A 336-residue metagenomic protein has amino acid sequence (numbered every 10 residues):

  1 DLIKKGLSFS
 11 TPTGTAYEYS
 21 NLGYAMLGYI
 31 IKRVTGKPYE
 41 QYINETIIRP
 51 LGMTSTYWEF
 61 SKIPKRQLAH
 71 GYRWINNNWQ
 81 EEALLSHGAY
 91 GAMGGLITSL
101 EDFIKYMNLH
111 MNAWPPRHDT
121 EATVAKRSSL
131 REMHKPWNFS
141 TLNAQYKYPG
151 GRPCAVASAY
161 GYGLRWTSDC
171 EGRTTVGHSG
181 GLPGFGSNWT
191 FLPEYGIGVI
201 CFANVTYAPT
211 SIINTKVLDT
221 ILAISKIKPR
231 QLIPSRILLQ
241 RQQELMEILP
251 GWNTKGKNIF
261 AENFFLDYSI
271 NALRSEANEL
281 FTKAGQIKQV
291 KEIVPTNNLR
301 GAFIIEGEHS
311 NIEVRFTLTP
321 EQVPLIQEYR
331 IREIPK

Functional and structural regions predicted by a protein language model:
D1-G181: Short, surface-exposed loop or secondary-structure junction motifs that flank catalytic or metal-binding residues
F103-Y106, K255-K257, F316: Hydrophobic pocket/interface hotspot
W114, P183, T206-A208, R332-P335: A short acidic/small-residue loop/turn micro-motif
L142-Y146, C201-A272, K336: Short, gly/Ser/Thr-rich active-site loops of penicillin-recognizing serine hydrolases
G177, N188-F191, Y195-N204, E313-R315 (+1 more regions): Short, well-ordered beta-strand elements
P183-G186, S310-I312: Short, small/polar residue-rich loop motifs at catalytic or cofactor-binding pockets
T254-T296: Short solvent-exposed beta->alpha transition segments
E292-K336: Exposed beta-sheet edge and beta->alpha loop/turn motif
